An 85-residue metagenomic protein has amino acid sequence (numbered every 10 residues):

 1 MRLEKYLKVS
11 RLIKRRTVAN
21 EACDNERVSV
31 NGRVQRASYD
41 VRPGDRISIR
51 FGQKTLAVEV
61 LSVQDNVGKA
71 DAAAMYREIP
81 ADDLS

Functional and structural regions predicted by a protein language model:
M1-R11: Extended boundary segments
K5, R16-E21, R27-S85: Strongly charged
